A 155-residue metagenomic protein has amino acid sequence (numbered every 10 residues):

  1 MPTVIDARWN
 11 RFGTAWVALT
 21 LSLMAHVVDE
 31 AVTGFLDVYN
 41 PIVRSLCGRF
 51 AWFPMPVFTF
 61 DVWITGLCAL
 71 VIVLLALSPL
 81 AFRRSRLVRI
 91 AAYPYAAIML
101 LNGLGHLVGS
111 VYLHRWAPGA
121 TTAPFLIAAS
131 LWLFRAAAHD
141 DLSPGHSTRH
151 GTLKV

Functional and structural regions predicted by a protein language model:
D6-S22, R86-Y95: Interfacial segments of alpha-helical transmembrane regions
L21-I42: Transmembrane alpha-helix/helix-exit interface in multi-pass inner-membrane proteins
H26-D29, V71-L74, I98-G105, F125-W132: Membrane-embedded alpha-helical transmembrane segments of multi-pass integral membrane proteins
Y39-M55: Perimembrane loop-to-helix junctions flanking transmembrane segments
A51-L70: A loop-to-helix transmembrane entry motif
I72-R89: Juxtamembrane helix-break-helix junctions at the cytosolic face of small multi-pass alpha-helical membrane proteins
S85-R89, Y93-A96, L101-T121: Membrane-helix boundary connector in multi-pass membrane proteins
L107-V155: Alpha-helical transmembrane segments of multi-pass integral membrane proteins, characterized by long hydrophobic
